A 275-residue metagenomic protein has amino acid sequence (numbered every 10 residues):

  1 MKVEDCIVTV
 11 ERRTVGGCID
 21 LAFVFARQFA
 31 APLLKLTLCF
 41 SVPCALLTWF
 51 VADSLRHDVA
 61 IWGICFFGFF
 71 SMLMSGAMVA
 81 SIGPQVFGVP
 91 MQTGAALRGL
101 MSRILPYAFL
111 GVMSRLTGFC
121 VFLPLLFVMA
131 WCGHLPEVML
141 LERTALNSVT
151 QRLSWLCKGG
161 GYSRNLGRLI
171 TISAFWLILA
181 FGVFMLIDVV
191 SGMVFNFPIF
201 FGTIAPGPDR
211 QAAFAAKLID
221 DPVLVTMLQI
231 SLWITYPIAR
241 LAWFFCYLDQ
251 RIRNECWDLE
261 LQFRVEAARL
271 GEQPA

Functional and structural regions predicted by a protein language model:
M1-A275: Hydrophobic alpha-helical membrane segments
